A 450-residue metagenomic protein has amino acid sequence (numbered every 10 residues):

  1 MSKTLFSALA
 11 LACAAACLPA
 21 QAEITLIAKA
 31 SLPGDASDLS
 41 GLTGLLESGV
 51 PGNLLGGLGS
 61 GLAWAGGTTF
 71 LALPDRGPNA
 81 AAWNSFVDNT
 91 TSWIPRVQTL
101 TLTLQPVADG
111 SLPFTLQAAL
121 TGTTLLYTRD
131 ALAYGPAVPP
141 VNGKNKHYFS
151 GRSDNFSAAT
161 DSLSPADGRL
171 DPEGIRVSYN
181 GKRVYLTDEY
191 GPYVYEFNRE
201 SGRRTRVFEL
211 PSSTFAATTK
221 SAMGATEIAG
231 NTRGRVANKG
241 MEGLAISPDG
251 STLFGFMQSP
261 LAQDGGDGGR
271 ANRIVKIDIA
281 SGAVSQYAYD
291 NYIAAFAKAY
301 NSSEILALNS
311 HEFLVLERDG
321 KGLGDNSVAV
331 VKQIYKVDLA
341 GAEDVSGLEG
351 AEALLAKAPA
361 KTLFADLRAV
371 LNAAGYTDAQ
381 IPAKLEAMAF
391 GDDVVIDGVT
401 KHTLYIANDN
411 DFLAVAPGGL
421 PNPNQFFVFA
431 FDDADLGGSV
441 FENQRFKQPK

Functional and structural regions predicted by a protein language model:
M1-A22: Gram-negative bacterial Sec-dependent N-terminal signal peptides
A22-K450: Sequence/structural signature of beta-propeller domains
